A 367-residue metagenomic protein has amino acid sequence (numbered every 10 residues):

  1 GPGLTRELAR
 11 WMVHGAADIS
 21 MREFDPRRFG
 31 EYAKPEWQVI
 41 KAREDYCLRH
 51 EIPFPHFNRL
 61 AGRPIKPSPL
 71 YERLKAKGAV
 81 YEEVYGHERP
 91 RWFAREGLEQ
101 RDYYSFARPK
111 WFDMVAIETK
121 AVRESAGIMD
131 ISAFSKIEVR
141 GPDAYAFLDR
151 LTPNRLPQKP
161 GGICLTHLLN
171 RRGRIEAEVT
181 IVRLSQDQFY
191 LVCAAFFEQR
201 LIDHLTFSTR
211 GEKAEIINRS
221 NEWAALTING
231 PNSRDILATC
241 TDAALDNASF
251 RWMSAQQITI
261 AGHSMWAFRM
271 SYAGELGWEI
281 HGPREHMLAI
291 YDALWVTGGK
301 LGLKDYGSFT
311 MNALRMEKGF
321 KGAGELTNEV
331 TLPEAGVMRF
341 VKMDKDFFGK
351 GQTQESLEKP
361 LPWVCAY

Functional and structural regions predicted by a protein language model:
G1-K66: C-terminal catalytic lobe of FAD-dependent flavoproteins
A16, P55-E82, R89-R91, R95 (+2 more regions): Conserved, structured C-terminal
Q100-G127: Active-site-flanking structural segment that lines cofactor/substrate pockets
I117-E124, L169-E178, R210-E212, T259-A267: Short amphipathic beta-strand starts and helix->beta connectors
S132-F134: Active-site acidic/histidine clusters and adjacent loop/turn architecture that either coordinate catalytic ions
K136-E138, C365: Short amphipathic
P142-I175, N232-H263: Internal amphipathic helical hairpin motif
N154-S208: Well-ordered mid-protein domain cores that form the structural environment of catalytic cofactors
